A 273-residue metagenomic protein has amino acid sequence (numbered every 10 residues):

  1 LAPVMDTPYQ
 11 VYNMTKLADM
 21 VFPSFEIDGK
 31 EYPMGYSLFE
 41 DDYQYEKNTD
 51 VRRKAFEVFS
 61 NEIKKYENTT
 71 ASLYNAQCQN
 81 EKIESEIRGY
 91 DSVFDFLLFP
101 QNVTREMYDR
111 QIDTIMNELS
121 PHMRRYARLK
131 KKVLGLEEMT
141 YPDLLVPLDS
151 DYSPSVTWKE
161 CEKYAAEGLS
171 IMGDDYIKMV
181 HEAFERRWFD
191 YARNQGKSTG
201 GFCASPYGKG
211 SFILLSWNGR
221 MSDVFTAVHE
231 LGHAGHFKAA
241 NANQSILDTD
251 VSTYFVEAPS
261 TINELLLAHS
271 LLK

Functional and structural regions predicted by a protein language model:
L1-E106, R110, T114, E167-G168 (+1 more regions): His/Asp/Glu-rich acidic catalytic environments and adjacent acidic regulatory segments
G89, N218-A240, E257-S260, L265: Active-site recognition of the HExxH zinc-binding catalytic motif
F94, P100-D175: A metal-dependent hydrolase signature that marks the N-terminal structural subdomain at the beginning of catalytic folds
D151-V156, F189-K209: Catalytic zinc-binding patch centered on the HExxH motif and its immediate surroundings that defines zinc-dependent
Y152-E160, Y164-E167, I171, P206-V228: Short pre-active-site segment immediately N-terminal to the catalytic Zn-binding motif
E167-K178, A204, H233, F237-S245 (+1 more regions): Conserved helix-loop functional segments at active or binding sites
F212-S216, N243-T253: Short beta-alpha connecting loops at secondary-structure transitions that line or flank enzyme active sites
V251-K273: Post-HExxH zinc-binding segment in Zn-dependent metallohydrolases
